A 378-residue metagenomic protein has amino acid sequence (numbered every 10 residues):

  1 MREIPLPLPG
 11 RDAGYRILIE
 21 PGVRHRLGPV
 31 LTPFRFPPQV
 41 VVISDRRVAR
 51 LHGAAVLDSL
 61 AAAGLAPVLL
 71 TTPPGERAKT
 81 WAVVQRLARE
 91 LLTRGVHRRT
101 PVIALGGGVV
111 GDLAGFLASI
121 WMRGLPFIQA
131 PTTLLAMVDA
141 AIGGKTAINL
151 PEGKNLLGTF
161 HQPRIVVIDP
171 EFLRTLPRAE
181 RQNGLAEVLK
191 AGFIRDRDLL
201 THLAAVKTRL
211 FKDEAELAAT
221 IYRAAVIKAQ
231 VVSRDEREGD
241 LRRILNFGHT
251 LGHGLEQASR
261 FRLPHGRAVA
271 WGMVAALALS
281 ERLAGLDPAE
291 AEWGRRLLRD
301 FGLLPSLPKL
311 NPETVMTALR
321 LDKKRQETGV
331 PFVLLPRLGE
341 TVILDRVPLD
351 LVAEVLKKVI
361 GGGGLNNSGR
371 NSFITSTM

Functional and structural regions predicted by a protein language model:
M1-P101: ATP/NTP phosphate-donor binding region
R2-I4, E180, A186-V188, L286-M378: C-terminal charged capping/lid subdomain of soluble metabolic enzymes
P9, F34-R35, G95-H97, I120-M122 (+7 more regions): Solvent-exposed alpha-helices and their adjacent loops that cap or buttress functional pockets in soluble metabolic
V68-L70, I103, I128-A130, I165-I168 (+1 more regions): Hydrophobic/aromatic beta-strand patches that form the interior of the parallel beta-sheet core in alpha/beta enzyme
V109-F116, M137-V138, G254: Short glycine/serine/threonine-rich phosphate/pyrophosphate-binding segments that cradle anionic phosphate groups
F116-R209: A glycine/threonine-rich phosphate-anchoring loop and its flanking beta-alpha core in nucleotide/phosphate-binding
T201-E313: Active-site segments that bind and position negatively charged phosphate/pyrophosphate groups
